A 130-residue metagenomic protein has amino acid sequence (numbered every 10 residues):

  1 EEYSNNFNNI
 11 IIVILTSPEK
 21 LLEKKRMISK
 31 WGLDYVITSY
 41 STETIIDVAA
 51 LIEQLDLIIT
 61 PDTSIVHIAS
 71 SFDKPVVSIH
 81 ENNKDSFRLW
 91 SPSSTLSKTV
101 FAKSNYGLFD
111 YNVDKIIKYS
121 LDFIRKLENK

Functional and structural regions predicted by a protein language model:
E1-E81: Donor-binding and catalytic core of enzymes assembling or modifying cell-surface/extracellular glycoconjugates
H67-N129: Nucleotide-sugar donor-binding patch of glycosyltransferase catalytic domains
